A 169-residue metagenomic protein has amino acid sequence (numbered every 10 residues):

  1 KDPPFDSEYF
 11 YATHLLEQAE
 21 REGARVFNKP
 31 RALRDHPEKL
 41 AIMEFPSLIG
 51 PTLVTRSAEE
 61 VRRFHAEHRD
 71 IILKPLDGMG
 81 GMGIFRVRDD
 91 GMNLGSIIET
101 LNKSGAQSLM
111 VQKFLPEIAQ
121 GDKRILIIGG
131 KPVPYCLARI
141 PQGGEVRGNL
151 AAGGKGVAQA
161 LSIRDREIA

Functional and structural regions predicted by a protein language model:
K1, L76-D77: Short, histidine-centered active-site or binding-site loop motifs used for metal coordination, general acid-base
K1-T55, E60: Conserved N-proximal alpha/beta basic substrate-recognition cap immediately N-terminal to, or forming the N-lobe
Y9-Y11, F64, F114: Aromatic side chains
V26, I71-I72: Hydrophobic beta-strand scaffold residues
A58-E59, A66-D70, D77-A169: Phosphate-binding site of ATP-dependent enzymes
